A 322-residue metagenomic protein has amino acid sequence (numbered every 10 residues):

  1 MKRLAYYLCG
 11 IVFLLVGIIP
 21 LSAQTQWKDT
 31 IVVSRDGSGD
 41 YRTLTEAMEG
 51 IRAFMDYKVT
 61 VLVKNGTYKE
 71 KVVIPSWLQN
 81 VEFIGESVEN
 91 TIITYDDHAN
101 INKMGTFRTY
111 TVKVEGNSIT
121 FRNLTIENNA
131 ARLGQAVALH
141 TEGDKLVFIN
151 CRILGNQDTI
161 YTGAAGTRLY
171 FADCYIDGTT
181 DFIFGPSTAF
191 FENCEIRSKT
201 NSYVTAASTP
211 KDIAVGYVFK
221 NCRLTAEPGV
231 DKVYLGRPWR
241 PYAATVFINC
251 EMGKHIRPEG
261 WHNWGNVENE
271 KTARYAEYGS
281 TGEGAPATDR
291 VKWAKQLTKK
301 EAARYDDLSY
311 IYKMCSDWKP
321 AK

Functional and structural regions predicted by a protein language model:
M1-Q26: Bacterial Sec-dependent N-terminal signal peptides
Q24-K322: Sequence-level preference for short, compositionally simple segments enriched in small aliphatic or small polar residues
